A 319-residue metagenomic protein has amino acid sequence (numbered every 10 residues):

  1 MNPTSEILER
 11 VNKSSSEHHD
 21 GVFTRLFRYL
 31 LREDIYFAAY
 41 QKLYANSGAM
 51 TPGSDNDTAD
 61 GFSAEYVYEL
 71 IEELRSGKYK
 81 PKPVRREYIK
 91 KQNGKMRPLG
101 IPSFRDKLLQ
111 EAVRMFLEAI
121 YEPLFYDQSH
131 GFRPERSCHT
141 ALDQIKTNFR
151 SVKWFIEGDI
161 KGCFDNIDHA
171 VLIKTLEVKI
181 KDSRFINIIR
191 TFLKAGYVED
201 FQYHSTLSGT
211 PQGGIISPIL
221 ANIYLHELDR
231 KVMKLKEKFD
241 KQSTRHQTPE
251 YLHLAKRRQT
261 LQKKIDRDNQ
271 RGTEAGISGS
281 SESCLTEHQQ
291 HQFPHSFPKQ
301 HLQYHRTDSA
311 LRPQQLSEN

Functional and structural regions predicted by a protein language model:
M1-N319: Non-catalytic terminal/accessory segments
